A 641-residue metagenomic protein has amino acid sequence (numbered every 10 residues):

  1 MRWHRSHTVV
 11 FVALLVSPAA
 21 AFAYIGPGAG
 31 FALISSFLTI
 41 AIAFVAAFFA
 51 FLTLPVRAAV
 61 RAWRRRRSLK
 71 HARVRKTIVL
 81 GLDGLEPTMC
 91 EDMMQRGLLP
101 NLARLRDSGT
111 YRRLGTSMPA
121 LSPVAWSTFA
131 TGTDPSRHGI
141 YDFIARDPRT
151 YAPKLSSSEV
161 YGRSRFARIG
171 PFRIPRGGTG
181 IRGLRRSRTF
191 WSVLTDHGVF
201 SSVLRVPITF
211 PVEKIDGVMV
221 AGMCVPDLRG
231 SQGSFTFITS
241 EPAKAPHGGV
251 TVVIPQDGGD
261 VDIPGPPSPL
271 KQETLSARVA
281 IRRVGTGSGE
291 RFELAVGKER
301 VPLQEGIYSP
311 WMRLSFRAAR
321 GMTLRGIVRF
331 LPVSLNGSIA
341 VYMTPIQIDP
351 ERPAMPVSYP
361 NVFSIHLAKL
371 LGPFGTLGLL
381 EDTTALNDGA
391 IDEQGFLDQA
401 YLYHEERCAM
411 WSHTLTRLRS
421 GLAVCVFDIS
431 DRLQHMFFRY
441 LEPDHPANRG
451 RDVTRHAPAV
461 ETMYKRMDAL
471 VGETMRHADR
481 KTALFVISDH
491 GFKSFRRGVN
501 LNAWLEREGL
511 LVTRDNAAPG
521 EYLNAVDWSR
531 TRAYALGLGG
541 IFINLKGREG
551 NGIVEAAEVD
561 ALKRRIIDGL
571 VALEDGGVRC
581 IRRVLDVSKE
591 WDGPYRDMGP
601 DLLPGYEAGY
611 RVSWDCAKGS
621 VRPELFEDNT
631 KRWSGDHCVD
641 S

Functional and structural regions predicted by a protein language model:
M1-A23: N-terminal secretory/membrane targeting signals
I25-F51: Hydrophobic alpha-helical membrane-interaction elements
A59-R75: N-terminal signal-anchor transmembrane helix
C90-I140, I144, S202, V512: Short, structured active-site-proximal loop/turn typified by the sulfatase FGly-forming signature C/S-X-P-X-R
R112-T133, L204-K214, V426-S430, S488-S494: Short, solvent-exposed turn/loop segments enriched in Gly/Ser/Thr/Pro and often Arg
T133-R451, R532-R579, S613: His/Asp/Glu-rich, glycine-adjacent segments that coordinate divalent cations and/or stabilize oxyanion chemistry on
Y464-L505, C580-V587, Y595, L603-G605: Metal-dependent active-site segment of extracytoplasmic phospho-/sulfohydrolases and closely related
S488-L538, D592-S641: Histidine-centered active-site microenvironments of extracellular/periplasmic hydrolases and transferases
